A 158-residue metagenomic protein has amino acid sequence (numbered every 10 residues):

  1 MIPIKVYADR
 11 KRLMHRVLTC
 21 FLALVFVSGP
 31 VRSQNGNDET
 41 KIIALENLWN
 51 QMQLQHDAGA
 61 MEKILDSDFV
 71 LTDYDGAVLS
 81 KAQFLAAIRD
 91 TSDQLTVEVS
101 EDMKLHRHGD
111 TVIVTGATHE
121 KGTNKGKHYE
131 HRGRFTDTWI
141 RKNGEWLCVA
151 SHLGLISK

Functional and structural regions predicted by a protein language model:
M1-I4, F26-P30, S92: Low-complexity, intrinsically disordered short segments enriched for Gly/Pro and polybasic residues
M1-M14: N-terminal secretory signal peptides that target proteins for export/translocation
Y7-D9, L24, A87-I88: Intrinsic disorder/low-complexity segments
K11-V17, S33-N35: Positively charged, low-complexity intrinsically disordered regions
M14, T19-C20, T138, E145: General helical structural elements
V17-G29: Bacterial N-terminal signal peptides
Q34-K158: A beta-strand edge to alpha-helix "cap/lid" segment located at domain peripheries
